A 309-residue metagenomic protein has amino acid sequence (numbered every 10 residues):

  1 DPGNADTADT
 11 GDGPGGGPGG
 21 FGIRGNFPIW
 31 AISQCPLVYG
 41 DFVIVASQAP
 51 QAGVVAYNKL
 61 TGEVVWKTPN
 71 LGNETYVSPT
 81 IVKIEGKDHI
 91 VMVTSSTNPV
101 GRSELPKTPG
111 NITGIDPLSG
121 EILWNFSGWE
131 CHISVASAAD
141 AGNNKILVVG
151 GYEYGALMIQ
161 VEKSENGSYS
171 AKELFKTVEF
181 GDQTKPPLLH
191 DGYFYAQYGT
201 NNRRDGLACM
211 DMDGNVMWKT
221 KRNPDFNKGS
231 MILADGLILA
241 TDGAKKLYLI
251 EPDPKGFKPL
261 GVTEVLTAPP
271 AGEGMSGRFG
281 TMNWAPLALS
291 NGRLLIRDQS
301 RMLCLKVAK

Functional and structural regions predicted by a protein language model:
D1-K309: Noncatalytic, solvent-exposed loop/strand surfaces of beta-propeller-type extracellular/periplasmic domains
